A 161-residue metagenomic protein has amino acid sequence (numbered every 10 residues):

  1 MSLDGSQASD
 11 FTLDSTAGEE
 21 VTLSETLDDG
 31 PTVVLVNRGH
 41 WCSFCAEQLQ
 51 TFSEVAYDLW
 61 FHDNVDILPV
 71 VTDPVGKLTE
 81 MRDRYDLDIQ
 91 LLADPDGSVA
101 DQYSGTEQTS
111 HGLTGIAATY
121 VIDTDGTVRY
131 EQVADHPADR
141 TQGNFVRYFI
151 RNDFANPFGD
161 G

Functional and structural regions predicted by a protein language model:
M1-G161: Chalcogenol-based redox active-site neighborhoods
